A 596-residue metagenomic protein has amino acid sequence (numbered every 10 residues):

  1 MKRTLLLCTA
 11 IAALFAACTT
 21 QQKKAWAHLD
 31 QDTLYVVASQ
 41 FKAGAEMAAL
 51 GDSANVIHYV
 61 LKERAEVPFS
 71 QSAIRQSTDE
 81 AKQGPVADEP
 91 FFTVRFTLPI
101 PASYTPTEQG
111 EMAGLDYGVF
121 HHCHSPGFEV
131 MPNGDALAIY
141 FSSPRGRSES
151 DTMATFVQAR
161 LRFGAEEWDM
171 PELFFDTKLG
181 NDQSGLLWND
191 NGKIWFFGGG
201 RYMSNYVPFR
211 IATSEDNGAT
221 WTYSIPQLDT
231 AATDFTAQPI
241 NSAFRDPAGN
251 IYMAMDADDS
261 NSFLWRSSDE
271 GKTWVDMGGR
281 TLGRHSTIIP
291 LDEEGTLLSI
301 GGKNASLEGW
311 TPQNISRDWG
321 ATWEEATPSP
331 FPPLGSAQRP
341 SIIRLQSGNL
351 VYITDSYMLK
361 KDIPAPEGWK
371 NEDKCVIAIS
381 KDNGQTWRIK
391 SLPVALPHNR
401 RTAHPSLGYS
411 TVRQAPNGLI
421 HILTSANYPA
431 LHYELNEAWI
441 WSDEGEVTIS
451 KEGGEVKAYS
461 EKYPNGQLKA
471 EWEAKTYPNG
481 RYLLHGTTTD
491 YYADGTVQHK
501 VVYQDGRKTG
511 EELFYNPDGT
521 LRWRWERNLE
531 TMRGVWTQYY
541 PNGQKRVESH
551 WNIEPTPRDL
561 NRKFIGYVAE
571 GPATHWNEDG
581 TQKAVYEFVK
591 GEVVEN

Functional and structural regions predicted by a protein language model:
T4-A13: Sec-dependent N-terminal signal peptides
C8-T9, K23-K24, K42, R160 (+6 more regions): Compositionally biased, intrinsically disordered low-complexity segments enriched in polar/proline residues
A16-A17: C-terminal motif of bacterial Sec signal peptides marking the signal peptidase cleavage site
T20, W26-V456, T531-M532: Asp-box/BNR beta-propeller blade signature and adjacent active/binding-site loops in extracellular glycan-interacting
T20-Q21, A54, L483, V568: A compositionally biased, intrinsically disordered/low-complexity signal enriched for hydrophobic/aromatic residues
V447-N596: Glycine/tyrosine- and acidic-biased, solvent-exposed loop/turn segments at the edges of beta-strands
